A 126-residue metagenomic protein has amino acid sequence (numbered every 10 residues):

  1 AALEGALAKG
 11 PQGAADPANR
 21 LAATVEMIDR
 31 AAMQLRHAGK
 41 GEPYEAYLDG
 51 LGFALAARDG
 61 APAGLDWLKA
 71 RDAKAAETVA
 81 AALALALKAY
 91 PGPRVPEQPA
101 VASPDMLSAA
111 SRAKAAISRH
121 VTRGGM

Functional and structural regions predicted by a protein language model:
A1-M126: Mature extracytoplasmic or organellar-lumen-exposed domains after removal of signal/transit peptides
